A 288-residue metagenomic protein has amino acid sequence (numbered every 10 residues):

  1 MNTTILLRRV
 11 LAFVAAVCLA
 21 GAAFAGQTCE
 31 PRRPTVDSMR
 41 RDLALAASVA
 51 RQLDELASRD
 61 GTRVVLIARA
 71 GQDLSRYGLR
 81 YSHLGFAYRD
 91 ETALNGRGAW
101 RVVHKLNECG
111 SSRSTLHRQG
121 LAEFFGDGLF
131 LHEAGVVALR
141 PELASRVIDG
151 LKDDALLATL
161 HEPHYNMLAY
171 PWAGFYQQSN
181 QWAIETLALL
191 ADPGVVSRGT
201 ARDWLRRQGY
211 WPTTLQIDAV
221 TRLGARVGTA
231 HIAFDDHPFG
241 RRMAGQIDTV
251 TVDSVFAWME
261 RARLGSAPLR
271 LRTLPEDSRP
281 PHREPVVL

Functional and structural regions predicted by a protein language model:
N2-L11: Bacterial N-terminal signal peptides that target proteins for export
A20-A23: N-terminal signal peptide c-region/cleavage motif recognized by signal peptidases
G26-T92, P268-L288: N-terminal accessory segments that precede or flank the first globular/catalytic domain
D42, A46, L74-Y81, A99 (+5 more regions): Solvent-exposed, acidic/flexible segments
R59, Y88-G96, L189-V195: Secondary-structure boundary elements
V65, R69-E142, A169: Glycine-rich catalytic cores of cysteine/serine-nucleophile enzymes that process amide/ester linkages in cell-envelope
G126-Y176, N180: A substrate-binding/cap region within the structured catalytic cores of diverse enzymes
A158-T159, P163-L288: Activation targets extended, charge/polar-rich intrinsically disordered C-terminal tails
